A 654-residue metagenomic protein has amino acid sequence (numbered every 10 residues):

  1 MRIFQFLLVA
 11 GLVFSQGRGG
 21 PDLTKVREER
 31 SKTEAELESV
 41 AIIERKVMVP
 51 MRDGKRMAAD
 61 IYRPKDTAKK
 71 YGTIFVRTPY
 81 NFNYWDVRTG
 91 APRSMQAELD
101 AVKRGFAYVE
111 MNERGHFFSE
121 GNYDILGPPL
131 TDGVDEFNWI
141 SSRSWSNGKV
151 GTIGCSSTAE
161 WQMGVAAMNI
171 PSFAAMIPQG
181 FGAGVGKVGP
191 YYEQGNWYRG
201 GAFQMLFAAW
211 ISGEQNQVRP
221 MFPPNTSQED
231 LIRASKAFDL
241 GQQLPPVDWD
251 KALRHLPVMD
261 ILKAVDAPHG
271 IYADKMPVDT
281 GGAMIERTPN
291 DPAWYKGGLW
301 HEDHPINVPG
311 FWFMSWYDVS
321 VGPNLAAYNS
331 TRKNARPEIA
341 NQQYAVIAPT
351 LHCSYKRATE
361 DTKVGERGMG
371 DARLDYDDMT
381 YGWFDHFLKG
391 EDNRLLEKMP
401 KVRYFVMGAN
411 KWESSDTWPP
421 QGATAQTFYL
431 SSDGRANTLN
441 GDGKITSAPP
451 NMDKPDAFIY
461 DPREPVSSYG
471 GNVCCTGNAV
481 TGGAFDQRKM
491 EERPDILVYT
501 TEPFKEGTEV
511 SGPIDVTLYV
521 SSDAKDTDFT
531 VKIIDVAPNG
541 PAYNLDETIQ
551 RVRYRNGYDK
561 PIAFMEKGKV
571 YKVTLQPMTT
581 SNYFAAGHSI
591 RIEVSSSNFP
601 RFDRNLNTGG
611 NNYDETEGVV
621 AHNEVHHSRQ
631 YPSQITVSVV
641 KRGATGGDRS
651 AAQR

Functional and structural regions predicted by a protein language model:
G17-R18, P224-P268, D361-R654: C-terminal, loop-rich substrate-recognition/catalytic regions characterized by aromatic stacking residues
G19, K32, S94, K103 (+2 more regions): Accessory cap/linker subdomain of secreted extracellular hydrolases
R27-K69, T500-E506, Y519: N-terminal cap/lid segment of alpha/beta-hydrolase-fold proteins
T67-S141, V188-Y191, G195-W197, K356-G368 (+5 more regions): Cap/lid segment of the alpha/beta-hydrolase catalytic domain
S144-S157: Alpha/beta-hydrolase fold nucleophile elbow
A159-I170: Short glycine-enriched nucleophile-adjacent loop and the immediately C-terminal alpha-helix near the catalytic center
N307-M314, Y344-A345, L518: Catalytic His-Asp charge-relay segment
G322-Q343, E615: Active-site-adjacent alpha-helix of alpha/beta-hydrolase-fold enzymes
